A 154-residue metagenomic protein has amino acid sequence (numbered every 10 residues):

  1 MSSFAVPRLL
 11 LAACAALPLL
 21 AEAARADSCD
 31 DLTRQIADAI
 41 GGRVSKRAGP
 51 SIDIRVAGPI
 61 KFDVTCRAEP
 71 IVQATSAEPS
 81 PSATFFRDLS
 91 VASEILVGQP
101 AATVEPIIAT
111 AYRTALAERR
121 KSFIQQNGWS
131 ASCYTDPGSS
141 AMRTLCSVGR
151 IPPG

Functional and structural regions predicted by a protein language model:
S2-L11: Bacterial N-terminal signal peptides that target proteins for export
L10-P18: Bacterial N-terminal signal peptides
L20-A26: Sec/Tat signal peptide C-region and signal peptidase I cleavage site
Q35-G41, V72-A77, S140-V148, G154: Extracellular/mature segments of secreted proteins
A37-T65, G98-S132: A cross-family detector of function-defining hotspots
C66-L116: Long, charged/polar, surface-exposed segments that mediate recognition or autoinhibition
Q126-R150: Short, exposed beta-strand-loop hairpins at the edges of beta-sheets in extracellular/periplasmic proteins
